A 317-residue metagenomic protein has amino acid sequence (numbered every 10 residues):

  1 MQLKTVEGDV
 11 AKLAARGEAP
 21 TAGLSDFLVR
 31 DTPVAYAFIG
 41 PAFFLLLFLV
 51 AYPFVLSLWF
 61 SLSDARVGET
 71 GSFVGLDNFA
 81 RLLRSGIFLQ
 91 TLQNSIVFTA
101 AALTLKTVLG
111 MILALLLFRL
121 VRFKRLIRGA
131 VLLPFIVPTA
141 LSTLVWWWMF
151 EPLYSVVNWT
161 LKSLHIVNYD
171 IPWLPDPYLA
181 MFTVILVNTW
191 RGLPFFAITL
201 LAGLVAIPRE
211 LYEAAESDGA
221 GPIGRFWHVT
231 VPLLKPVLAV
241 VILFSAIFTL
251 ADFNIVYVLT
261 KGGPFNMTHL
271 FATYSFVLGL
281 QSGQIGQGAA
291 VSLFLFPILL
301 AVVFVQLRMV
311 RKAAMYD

Functional and structural regions predicted by a protein language model:
M1-I39, R122-K124, L307-D317: Transmembrane alpha-helical segments of polytopic membrane transport and secretion proteins
V34-D317: A structural signal for multi-pass alpha-helical bundles of membrane permease subunits that mediate small-molecule
